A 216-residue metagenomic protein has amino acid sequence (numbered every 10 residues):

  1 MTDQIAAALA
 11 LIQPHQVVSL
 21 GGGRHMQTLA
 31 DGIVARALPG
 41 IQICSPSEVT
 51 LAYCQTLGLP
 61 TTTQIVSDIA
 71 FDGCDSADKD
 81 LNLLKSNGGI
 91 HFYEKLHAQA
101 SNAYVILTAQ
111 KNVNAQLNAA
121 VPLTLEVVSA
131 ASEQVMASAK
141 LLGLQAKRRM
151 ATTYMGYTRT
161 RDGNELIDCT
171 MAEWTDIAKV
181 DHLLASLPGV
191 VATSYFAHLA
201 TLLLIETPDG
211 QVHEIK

Functional and structural regions predicted by a protein language model:
M1-A77: N-terminal active-site beta-alpha-beta segment that forms phosphate/nucleotide-binding and substrate-recognition loops
Q55-K216: Conserved phosphate- and dinucleotide-binding cores of soluble alpha/beta proteins, encompassing both enzyme active
